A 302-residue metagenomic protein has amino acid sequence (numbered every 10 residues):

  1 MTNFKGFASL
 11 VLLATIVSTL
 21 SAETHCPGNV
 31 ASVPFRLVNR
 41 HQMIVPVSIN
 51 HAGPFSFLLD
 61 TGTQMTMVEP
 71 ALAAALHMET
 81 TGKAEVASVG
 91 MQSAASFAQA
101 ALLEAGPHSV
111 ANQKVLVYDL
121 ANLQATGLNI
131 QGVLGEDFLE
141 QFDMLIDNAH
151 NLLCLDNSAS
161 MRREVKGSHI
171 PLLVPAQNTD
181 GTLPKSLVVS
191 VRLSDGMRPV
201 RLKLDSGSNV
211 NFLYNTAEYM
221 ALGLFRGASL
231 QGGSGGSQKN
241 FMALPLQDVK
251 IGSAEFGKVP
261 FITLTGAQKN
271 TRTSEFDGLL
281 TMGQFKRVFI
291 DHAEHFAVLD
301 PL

Functional and structural regions predicted by a protein language model:
M1-G6: Positively charged n-region of N-terminal signal peptides that target proteins for export
A8-S18: Bacterial N-terminal signal peptides
S21-L302: Pepsin/retropepsin-fold aspartyl endopeptidases
